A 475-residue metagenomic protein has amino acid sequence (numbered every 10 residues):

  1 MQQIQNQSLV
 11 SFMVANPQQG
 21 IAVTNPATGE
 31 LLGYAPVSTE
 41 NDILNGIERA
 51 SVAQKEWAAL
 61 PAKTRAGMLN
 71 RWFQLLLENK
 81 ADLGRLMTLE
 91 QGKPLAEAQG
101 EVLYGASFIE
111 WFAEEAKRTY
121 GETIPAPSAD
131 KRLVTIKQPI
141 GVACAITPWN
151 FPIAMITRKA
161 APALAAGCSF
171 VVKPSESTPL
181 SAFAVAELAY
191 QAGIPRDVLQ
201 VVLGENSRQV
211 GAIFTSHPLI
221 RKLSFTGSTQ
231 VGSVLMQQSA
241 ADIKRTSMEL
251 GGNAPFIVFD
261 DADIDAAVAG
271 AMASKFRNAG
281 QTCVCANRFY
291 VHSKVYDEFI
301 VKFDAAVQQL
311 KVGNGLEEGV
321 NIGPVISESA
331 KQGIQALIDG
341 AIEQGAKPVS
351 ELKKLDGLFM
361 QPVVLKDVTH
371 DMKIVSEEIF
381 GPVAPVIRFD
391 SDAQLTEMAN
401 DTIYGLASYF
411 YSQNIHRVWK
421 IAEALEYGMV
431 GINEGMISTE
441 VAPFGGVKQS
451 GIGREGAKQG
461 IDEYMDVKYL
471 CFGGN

Functional and structural regions predicted by a protein language model:
M1-K131: N-terminal Rossmann-like NAD(P)+-binding subdomain of aldehyde/semialdehyde dehydrogenases
Q18-I21, A286, L406: Short loop/turn microsegments at loop-to-beta-strand junctions
T28-Y34, I220, I257, K311 (+2 more regions): Conserved C-terminal structural/oligomerization subdomain of aldehyde/semialdehyde dehydrogenase
G29, R65, M87, I109 (+10 more regions): Residue-level signal for inorganic ion chemistry
L31-S38, A53-A59, A145, F256-F259 (+5 more regions): Short, well-ordered beta-strand elements within core beta-sheets of diverse protein domains
Q54, A58, F73-K80, G84 (+20 more regions): Structural signal for hydrophobic packing residues in well-ordered secondary-structure cores of soluble enzyme domains
G121-A266, F389: Rossmann-like NAD(P) dinucleotide-binding subdomain of oxidoreductase/dehydrogenase enzymes
Q230-T369, I432: ALDH superfamily catalytic-core signature
